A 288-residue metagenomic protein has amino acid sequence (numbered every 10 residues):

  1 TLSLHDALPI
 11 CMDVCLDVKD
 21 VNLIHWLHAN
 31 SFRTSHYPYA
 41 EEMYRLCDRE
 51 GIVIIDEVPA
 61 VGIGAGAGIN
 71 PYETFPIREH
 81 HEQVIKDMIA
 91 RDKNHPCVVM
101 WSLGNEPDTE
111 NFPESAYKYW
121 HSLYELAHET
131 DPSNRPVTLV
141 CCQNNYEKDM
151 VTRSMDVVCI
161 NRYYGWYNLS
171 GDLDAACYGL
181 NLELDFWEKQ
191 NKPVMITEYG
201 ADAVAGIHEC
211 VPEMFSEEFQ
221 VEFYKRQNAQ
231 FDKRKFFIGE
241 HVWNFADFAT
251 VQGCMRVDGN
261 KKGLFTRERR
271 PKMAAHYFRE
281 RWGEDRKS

Functional and structural regions predicted by a protein language model:
T1-D6, G283-K287: Short, intrinsically disordered, charge-balanced linker/junction segments flanking boundaries in proteins
L2-L169, A175-P193, A203-C210, M214-F215 (+2 more regions): Active-site mouth of glycoside hydrolases
V58-A60, Y199, V242-F245: Active-site loop/turn elements of alpha/beta-hydrolase fold enzymes, especially the short glycine-/histidine-rich
A90, E125, D156, A229 (+2 more regions): Generic alpha-helical structural context detector
V140, M195-E198, H241: Active-site neighborhood of phospho(di)ester-bond hydrolases with catalytic His/Asp-centered motifs
S216-C254: Substrate-binding cleft of secreted/luminal carbohydrate-active enzymes
I238, W243-K287: Aromatic-rich peripheral "rim/lid" segments of glycoside hydrolase catalytic domains that contact and position glycan
